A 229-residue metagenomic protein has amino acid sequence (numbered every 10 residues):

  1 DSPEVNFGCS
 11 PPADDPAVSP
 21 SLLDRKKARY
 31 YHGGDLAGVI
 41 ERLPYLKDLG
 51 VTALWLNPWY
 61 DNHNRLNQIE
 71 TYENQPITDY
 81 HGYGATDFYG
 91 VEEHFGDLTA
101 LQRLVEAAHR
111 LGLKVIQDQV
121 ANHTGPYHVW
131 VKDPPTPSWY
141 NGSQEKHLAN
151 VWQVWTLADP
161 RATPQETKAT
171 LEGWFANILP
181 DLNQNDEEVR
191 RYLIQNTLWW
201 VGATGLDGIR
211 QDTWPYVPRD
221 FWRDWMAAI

Functional and structural regions predicted by a protein language model:
D1-W199, A203-T204, D224-I229: Substrate-binding/active-site clefts of carbohydrate-active enzymes
H94-D97, W214-D220: Acidic-and-aromatic substrate-binding clefts and catalytic sites of carbohydrate-active enzymes
I116, G208-W214: Short catalytic-loop micro-motif centered on adjacent basic/acidic residues
